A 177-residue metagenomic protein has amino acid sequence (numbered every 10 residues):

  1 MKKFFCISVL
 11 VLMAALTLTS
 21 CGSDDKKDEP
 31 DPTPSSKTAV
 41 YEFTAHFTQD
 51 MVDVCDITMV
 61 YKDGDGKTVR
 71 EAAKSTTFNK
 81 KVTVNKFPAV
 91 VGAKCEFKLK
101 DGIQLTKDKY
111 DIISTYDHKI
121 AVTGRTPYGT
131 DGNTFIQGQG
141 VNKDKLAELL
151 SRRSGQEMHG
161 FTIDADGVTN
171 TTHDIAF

Functional and structural regions predicted by a protein language model:
M1-S23: Sec-dependent bacterial lipoprotein signal peptides
A15-F43: Bacterial Sec-dependent N-terminal signal peptides
S35-F47, K86-F97: Noncatalytic modules at the cell exterior or secretory-pathway interfaces, chiefly beta-strand-rich lectin/adhesion
T38-V40, V54-D56, V90-G92, I113-D117: Exposed beta-strand and adjacent loop surfaces of beta-rich binding modules that mediate intermolecular recognition
E42-K74, G160, N170-F177: Extracellular, modular beta-sheet/disulfide-rich ectodomains of secreted and cell-surface proteins
A45-Q49, D63, V84, L99-D101 (+1 more regions): Beta-strand elements of well-folded, non-transmembrane domains
D63-K100: Tryptophan-paired
G92-F177: Extracytoplasmic electrostatic interaction patches
